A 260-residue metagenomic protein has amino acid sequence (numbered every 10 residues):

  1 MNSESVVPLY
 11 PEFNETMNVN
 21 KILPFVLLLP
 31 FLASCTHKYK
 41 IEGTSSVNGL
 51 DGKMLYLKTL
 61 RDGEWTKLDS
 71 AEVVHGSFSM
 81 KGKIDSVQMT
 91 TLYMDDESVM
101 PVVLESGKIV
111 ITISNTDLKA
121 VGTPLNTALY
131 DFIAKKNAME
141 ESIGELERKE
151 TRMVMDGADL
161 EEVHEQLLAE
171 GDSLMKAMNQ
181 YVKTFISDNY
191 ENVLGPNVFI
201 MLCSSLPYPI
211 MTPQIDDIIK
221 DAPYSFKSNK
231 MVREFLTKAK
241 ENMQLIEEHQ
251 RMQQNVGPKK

Functional and structural regions predicted by a protein language model:
M1-S45: Bacterial Sec-dependent N-terminal signal peptides
C35-N179: A non-transmembrane, solvent-exposed segment enriched in polar/low-complexity residues
Q180-I186: A short, acidic, amphipathic alpha-helical segment used as a generic capping/interface helix at domain edges
S187-Y190, L194-K260: Charged, long alpha-helical assembly modules
